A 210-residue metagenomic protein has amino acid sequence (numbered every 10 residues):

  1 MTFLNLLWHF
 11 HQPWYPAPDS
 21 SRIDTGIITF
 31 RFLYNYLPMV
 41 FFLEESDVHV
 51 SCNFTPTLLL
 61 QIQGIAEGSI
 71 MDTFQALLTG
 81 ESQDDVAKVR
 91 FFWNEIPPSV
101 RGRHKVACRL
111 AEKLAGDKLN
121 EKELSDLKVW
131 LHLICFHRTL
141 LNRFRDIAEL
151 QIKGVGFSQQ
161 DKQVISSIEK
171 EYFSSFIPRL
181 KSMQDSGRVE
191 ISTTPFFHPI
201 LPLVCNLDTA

Functional and structural regions predicted by a protein language model:
M1-A210: Catalytic cores of glycan-processing enzymes that make or break glycosidic bonds
